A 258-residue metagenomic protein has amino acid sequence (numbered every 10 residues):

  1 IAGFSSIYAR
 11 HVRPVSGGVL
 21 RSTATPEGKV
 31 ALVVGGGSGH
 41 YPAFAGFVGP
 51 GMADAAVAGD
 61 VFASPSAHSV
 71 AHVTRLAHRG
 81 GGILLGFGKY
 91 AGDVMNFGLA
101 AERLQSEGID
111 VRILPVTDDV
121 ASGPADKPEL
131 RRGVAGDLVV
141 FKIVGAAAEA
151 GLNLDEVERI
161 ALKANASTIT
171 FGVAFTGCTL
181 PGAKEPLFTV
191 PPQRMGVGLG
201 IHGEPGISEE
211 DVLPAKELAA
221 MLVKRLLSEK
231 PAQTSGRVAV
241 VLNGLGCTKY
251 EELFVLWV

Functional and structural regions predicted by a protein language model:
I1-L32: N-terminal amphipathic/basic leader segments beginning at the initiator methionine
E27-G35, F44-V57, S122-P124, M195-D211 (+1 more regions): Gly-rich Lys/Arg/Thr-decorated short loops/hinges at beta-loop-alpha junctions or inter-strand turns that position
V30-G37, A53-A56, G82-A91, G98-A101 (+3 more regions): Short glycine-rich or small-residue beta-strand-to-loop segments that form or flank ligand, phosphate, metal/Fe-S
H40, G49-G80, L227: Glycine-rich oxoanion-binding loops at beta->alpha junctions
A56-S64, Q105-L130: Short, acidic/small-residue loops that bind anionic groups at enzyme active sites
V94-G108, K127, E252-V258: Short Gly/Thr/Asp-enriched flexible loops that form oxyanion-binding sites at enzyme active sites
S122-R131, F141-G203: Internal, active-site/partner-interface "lid" segment
R225, K230-V258: C-terminal non-catalytic interaction/assembly regions of soluble proteins
